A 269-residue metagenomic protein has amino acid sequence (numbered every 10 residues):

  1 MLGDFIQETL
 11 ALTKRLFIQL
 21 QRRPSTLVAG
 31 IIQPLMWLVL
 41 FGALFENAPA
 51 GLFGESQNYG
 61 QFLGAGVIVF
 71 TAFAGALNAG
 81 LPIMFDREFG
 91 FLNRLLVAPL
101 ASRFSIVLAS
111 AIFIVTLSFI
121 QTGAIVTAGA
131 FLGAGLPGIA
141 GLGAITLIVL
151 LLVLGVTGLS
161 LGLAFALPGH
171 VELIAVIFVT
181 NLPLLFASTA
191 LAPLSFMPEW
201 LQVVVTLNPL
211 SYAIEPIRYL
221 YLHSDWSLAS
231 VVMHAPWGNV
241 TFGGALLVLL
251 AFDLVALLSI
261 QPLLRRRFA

Functional and structural regions predicted by a protein language model:
M1-Q33: Aromatic- and glycine-rich beta-strand/loop motifs that create alpha-glucan
I6-K14, A190-M233: Short hydrophobic, aromatic-rich alpha-helical segments embedded in or entering the lipid bilayer of multi-pass
Q7-E8, T26, G30, P34 (+8 more regions): Residue-level signature of transmembrane alpha-helical entry/exit and packing/kink sites in multi-pass membrane
M36-F41, Y59-L132, L185: Hydrophobic alpha-helical transmembrane segments of multi-pass membrane transport proteins
G42, R218-A269: Alpha-helical transmembrane segments of multi-pass membrane transporters/translocases
G42-N47, R94, A98, G129-A130 (+6 more regions): Transmembrane helix-loop junction
A43-A48, G155, A164-S211, E215: Transmembrane helix segments
R103, V107-F178, L182, G238-Q261: Alpha-helical transmembrane segments and their short interhelical loops
